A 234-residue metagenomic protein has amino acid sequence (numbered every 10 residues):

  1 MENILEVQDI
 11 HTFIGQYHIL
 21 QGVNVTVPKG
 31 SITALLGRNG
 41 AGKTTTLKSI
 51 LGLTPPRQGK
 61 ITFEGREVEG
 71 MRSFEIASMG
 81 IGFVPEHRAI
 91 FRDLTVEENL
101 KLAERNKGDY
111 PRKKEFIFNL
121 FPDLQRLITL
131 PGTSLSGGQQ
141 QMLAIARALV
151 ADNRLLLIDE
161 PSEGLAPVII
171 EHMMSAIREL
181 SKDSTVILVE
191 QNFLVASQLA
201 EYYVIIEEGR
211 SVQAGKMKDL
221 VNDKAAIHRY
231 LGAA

Functional and structural regions predicted by a protein language model:
L5-V7, L20: Conserved structural motif at the start of ABC-family nucleotide-binding domains
L36-R38: The feature captures the beta-strand-to-loop junction immediately N-terminal to the Walker
L51: Helix-to-loop junction immediately C-terminal to a conserved catalytic motif
G59-V68, M79, R112-K113, N119: Conserved ABC transporter NBD signature motif
P131-L135, Q139: Conserved ABC ATPase signature
A148-L149: ABC ATPase C-loop
I170-D183: Helical segment within the ABC ATPase nucleotide-binding domain
